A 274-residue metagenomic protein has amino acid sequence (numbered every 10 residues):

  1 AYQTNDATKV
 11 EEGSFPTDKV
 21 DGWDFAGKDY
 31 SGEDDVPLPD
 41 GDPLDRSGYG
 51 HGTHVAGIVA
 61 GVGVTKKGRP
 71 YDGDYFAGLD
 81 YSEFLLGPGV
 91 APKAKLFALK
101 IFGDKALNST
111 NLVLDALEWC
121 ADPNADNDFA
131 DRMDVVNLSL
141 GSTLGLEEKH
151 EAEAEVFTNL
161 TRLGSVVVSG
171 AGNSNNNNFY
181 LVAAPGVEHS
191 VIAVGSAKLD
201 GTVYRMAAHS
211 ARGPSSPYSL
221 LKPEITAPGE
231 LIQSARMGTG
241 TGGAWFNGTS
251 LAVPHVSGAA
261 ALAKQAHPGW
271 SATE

Functional and structural regions predicted by a protein language model:
A1-I58, V62-S82, G89-V90, N127-R132: Active-site core segment of subtilase-fold serine proteases
N5, G68, L79-Y81, V113 (+5 more regions): Active-site-adjacent substrate-recognition loops and nearby beta-strands within hydrolase catalytic domains
D18, P92-F97, F129-V136, R162-V167 (+4 more regions): Loop/turn elements at helix/coil->beta-strand transitions in domains of secreted/extracellular proteins
G27-R46, D200-M206, G229-P254: The feature captures the short pre-catalytic strand/loop hairpin that immediately precedes and shapes the active-site
A56-V59, F97-G103, G229-E274: Hydrolase catalytic cores
A60-V64, E118-A125, T158-R162, G172 (+2 more regions): Sec-exported extracytoplasmic/periplasmic mature domains
D74-L86, M133-N137, I225, Q265-E274: C-terminal subdomain of the subtilisin-like protease fold in secreted/lumenal serine endopeptidases
L96, G103, C120-E147, G170-A171: Short acidic, glycine-rich surface-loop motifs adjacent to enzyme active sites
